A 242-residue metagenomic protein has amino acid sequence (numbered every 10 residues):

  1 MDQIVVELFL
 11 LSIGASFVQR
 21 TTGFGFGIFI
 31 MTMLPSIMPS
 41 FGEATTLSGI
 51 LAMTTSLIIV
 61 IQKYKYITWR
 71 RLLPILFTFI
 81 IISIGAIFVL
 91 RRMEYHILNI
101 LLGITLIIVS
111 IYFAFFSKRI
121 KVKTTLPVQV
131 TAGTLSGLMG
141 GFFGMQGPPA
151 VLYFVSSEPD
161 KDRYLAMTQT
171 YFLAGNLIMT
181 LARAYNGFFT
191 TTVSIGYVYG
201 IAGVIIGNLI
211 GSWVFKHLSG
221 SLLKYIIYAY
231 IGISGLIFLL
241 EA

Functional and structural regions predicted by a protein language model:
Q3-V6, E43-L47, I97-I104, P127 (+2 more regions): Alpha-helical transmembrane segments of integral membrane proteins
I4-L73, G133, G137, G147-I201: Small-residue-rich hydrophobic segments that form or flank transmembrane alpha-helices in multi-pass membrane proteins
T21, I61-K65, R92-M93, F115-F116 (+3 more regions): Helix-loop junctions at the membrane-solvent interface of multi-pass transporters, primarily the C-terminal
E43-F115: Membrane helix-loop-helix hairpins that form the core translocation module of multi-pass transporters
A44, G85, V89-L90, Y95 (+3 more regions): Hydrophobic alpha-helical transmembrane segments in multi-pass integral membrane proteins
V60-P74, L90-I100, I120-T124, F189-I195 (+1 more regions): Interfacial helix-loop-helix linkers and transmembrane-helix boundary segments in multi-pass membrane proteins
F79-I87, Y95-F115, Y199-S212, G220-A242: Selective transmembrane alpha-helices of multi-pass membrane proteins
F113-S136: Alpha-helical multi-pass membrane helix bundles of inner-membrane/thylakoid proteins, especially permease cores
